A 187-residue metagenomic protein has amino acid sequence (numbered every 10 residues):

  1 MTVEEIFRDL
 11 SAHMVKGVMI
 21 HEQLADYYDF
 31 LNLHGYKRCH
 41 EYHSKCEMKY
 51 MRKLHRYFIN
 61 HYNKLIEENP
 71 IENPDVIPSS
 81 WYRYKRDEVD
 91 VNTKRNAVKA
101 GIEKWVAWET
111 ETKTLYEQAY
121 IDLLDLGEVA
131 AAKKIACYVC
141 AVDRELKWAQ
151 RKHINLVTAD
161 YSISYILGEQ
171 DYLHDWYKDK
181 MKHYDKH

Functional and structural regions predicted by a protein language model:
M1-H187: Iron-associated oxidoreductase/ferritin-like identity signal
